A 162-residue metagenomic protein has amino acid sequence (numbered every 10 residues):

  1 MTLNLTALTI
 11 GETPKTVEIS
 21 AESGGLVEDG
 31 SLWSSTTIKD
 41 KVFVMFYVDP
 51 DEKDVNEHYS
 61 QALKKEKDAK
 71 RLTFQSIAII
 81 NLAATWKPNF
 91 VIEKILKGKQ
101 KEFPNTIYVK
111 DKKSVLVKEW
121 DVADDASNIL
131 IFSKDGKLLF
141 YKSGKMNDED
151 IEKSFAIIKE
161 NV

Functional and structural regions predicted by a protein language model:
L5-W33, D54: N-terminal "domain-start" segment that seeds a small globular fold
L32-Y59: Short active-site neighborhood of thiol/selenol oxidoreductases, capturing the structured segment around
K39-F43, L72-Q75, A126-S127, K134-D135: Loop/turn elements at helix/coil->beta-strand transitions in domains of secreted/extracellular proteins
D51-K99: Structural microenvironment flanking redox-active thiols in thiol-disulfide oxidoreductases
S60-K64, V117, I151, F155: Extracytoplasmic/secreted envelope proteins and their assembly/folding machinery, especially bacterial periplasmic
I77, K94-D124: Short, internal strand/loop/helix patches that form the active-site neighborhood or redox-interaction surface
D125-V162: Thiol-/selenol-based redox modules, centered on thioredoxin-like and closely related oxidoreductase domains
